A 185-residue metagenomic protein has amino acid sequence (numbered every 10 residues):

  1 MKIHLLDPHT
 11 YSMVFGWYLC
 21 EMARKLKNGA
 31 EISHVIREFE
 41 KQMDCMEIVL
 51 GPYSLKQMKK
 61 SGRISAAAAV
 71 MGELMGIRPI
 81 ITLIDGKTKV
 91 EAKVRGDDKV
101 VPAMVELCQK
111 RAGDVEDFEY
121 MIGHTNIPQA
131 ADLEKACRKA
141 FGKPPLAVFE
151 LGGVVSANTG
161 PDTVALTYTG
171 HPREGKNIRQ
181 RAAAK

Functional and structural regions predicted by a protein language model:
M1-H4, T10-K185: Mixed-charge interfacial surface used for oligomerization/domain docking and macromolecular partner engagement
